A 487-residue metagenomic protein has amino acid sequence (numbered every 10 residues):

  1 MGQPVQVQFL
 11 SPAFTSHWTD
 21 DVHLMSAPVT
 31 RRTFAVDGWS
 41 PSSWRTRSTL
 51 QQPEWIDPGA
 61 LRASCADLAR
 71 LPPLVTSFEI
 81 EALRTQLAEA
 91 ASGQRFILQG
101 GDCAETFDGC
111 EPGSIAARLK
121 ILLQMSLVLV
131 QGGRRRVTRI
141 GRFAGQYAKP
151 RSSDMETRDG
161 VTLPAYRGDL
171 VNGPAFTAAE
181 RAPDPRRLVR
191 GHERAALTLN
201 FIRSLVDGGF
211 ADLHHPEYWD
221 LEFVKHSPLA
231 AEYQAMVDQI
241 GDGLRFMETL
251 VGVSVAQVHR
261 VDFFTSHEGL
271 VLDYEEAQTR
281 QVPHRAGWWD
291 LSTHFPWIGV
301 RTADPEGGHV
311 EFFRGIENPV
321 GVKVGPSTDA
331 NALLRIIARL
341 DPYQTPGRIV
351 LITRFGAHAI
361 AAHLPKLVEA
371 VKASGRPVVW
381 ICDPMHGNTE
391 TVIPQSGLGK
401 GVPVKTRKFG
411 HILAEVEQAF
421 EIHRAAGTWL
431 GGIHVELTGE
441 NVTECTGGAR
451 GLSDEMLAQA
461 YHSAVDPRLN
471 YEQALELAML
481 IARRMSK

Functional and structural regions predicted by a protein language model:
Q3-Q8: Short, positively charged low-complexity motifs
F9-N172: Long, contiguous, compositionally biased segments that the model treats as domain-scale units
W18, W39, W44, W55 (+5 more regions): A residue-identity detector for tryptophan
A82-R84, E306-H309, I336, P365-L367: Glycine-rich, charged/polar anion/phosphate-binding loops that engage phosphate groups from diverse ligands
A104-E105, C110-G356, G401-R407, E415-V416 (+2 more regions): Active-site-facing alpha/beta catalytic cores
L340-P342, R348-V379, H386-V442: Non-transmembrane, aqueous-exposed alpha-helical and coiled segments at domain scale
